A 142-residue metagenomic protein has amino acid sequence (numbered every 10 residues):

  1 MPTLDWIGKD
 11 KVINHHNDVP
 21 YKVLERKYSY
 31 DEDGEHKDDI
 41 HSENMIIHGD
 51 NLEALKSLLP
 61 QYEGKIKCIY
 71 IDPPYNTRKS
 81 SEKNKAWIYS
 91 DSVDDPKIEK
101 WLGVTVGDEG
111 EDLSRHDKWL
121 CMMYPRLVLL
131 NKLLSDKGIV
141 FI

Functional and structural regions predicted by a protein language model:
M1-Y70, Y75-L127, F141: DnaQ-like (DEDDh/DEDDy) 3′-5′ exonuclease domain used for proofreading and 3′-end trimming on nucleic acids
L133-S135: Helix-to-beta-strand junctions that scaffold the AdoMet/dcAdoMet cofactor pocket in Class I SAM-dependent enzymes
G138: Glycine-centered, small-residue-biased loops immediately flanking beta-strands in adenine/cofactor-binding cores
